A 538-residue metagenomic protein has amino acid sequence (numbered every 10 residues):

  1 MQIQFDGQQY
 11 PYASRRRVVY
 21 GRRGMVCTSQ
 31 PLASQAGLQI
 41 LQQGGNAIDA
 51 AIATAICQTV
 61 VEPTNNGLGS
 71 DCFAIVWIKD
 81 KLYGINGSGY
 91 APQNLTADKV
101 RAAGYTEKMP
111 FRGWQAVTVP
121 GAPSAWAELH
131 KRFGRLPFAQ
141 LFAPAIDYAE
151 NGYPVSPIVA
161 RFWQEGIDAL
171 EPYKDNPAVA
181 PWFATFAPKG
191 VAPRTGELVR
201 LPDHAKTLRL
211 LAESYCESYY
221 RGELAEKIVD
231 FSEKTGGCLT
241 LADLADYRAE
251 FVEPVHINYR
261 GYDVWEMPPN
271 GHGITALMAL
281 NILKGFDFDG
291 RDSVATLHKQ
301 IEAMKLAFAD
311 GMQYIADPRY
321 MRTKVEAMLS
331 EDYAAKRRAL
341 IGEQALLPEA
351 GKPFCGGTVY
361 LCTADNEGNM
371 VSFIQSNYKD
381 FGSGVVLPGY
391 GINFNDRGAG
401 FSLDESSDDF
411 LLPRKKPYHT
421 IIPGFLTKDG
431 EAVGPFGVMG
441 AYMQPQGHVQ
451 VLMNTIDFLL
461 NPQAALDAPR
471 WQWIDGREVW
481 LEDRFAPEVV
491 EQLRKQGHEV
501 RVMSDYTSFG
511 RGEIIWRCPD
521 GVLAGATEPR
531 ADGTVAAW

Functional and structural regions predicted by a protein language model:
M1-Q35, Q39, A47-R221, A225-G271 (+3 more regions): Noncatalytic scaffold domains of N-terminal-nucleophile
I3-D6, D287-N377, G389-Y390, R397 (+1 more regions): Internal maturation/activation junctions in enzymes
V60-W77, K81-N86, C238-T240, N369-G434 (+2 more regions): Active-site rim segments in enzyme catalytic domains, especially the processed small/beta chain of N-terminal
N66, D71-I78, V359-A364, P423-F425 (+2 more regions): Short beta-strand scaffold segments in enzyme catalytic cores
A178, G273-F288, L426-D429, V433-G434 (+1 more regions): M16/insulysin-pitrilysin zinc metalloprotease superfamily fold
F251, C355-T358, H419-I421: Short, small/polar residue-rich loop motifs at catalytic or cofactor-binding pockets
W265-G273, T358-C362, I374-V385, V438-P445: Glycine-rich phosphate/pyrophosphate-binding beta-alpha loops
E367, K415, H448, D457-T507: Extended C-terminal subregions enriched in glycine
